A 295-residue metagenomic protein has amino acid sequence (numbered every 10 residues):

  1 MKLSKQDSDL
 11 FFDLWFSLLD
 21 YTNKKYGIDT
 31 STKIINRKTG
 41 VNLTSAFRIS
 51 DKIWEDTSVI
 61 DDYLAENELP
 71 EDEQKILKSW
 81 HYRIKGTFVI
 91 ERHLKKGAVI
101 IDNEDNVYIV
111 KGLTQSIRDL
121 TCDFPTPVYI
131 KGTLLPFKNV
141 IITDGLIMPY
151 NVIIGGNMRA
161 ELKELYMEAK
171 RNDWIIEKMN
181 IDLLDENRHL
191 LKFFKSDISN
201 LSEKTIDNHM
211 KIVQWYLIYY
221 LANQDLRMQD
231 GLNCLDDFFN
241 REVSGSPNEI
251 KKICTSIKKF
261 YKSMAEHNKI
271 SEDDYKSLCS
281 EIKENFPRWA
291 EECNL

Functional and structural regions predicted by a protein language model:
M1-E71: A structured, charge-rich N-terminal accessory region that forms the first stable segment of a protein and links
E66-I84, Y108-T114: Short linear interaction motifs
K78-K96: Structural detector for short beta-strands of small beta-barrel domains
E91-T114: OB-fold (S1/OB) nucleic-acid-binding surfaces
T114-T133: Short nucleic-acid-contacting surface segments enriched for D/E, G, S/T with interspersed K/R
V128-K131, L135-K211: Mixed-charge (acidic/basic) macromolecular-recognition segments
L201-E266: Non-catalytic DNA-binding core/recognition domains of DNA-processing enzymes
Y275-L295: Flexible interdomain linker/hinge and immediately adjacent N-terminus of the catalytic tyrosine-recombinase domain
